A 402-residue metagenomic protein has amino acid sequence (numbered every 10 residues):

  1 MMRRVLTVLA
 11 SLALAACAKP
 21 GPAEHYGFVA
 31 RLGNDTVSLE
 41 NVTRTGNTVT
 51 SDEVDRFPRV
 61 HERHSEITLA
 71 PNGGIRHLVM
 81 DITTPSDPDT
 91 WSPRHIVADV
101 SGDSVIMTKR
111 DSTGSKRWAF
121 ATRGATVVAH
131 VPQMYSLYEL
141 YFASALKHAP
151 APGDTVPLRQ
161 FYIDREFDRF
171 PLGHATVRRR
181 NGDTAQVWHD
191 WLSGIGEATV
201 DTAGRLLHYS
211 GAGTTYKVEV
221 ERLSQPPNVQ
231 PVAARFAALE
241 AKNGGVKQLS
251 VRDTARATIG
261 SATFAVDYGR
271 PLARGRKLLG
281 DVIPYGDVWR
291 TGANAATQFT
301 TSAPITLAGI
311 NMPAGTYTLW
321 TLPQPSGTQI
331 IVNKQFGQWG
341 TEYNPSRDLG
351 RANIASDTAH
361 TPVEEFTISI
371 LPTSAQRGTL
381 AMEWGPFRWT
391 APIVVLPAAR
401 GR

Functional and structural regions predicted by a protein language model:
M2-S11: Sec-dependent signal peptide recognition, specifically the positively charged N-region followed immediately by
L14-A16: C-terminal motif of bacterial Sec signal peptides marking the signal peptidase cleavage site
A18-P20: Bacterial signal peptide processing site
A23-E24, T36-V37, P93-Q186: Solvent-exposed helix/loop surface patches that form functional interfaces
E24-H25, L239-G260, N294-P304: Short acidic, Pro/Gly- and aromatic-enriched capping/linker segments at domain boundaries
N41-G74, R274-T291: N-terminal, post-signal-peptide region of Sec/Tat-exported proteins
V60-L140, I195, S210, T215-A234 (+1 more regions): Contiguous hydrophobic, core-forming segments of folded domains
G245, D267-A314, W320-R402: Extended, well-structured beta-strand/loop surface patches that form recognition or cofactor-anchoring regions within
